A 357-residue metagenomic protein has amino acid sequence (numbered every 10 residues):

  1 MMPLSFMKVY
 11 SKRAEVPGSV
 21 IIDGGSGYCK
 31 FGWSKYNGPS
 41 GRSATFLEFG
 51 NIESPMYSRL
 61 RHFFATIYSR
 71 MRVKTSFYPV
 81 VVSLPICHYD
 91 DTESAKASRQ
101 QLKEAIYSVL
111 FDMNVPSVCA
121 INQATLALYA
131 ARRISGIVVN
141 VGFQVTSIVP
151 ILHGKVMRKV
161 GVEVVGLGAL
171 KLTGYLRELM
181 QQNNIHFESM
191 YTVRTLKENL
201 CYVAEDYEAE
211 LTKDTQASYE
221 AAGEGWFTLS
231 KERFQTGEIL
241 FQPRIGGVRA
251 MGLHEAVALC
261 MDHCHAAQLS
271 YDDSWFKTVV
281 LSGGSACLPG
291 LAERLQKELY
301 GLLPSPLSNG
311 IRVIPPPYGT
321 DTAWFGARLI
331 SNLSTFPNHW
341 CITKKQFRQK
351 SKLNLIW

Functional and structural regions predicted by a protein language model:
M1-A14, F111-V139, G326-R328: Conserved phosphate-binding catalytic cores of ATP/NTP-utilizing and phosphoryl-transfer enzymes
M1-P3, V9-Y107, S147, M157-G161: Conserved phosphate-binding loops in N-terminal lobes of ATP-dependent enzymes of the actin/Hsp70/sugar-kinase
P3-L4, F63-M71, Q235, I239-W275 (+1 more regions): Phosphate/ATP-binding catalytic cores across multiple sugar-kinase/actin-like superfamilies, primarily ASKHA
A14-E15, I21-Y28, A131-R133, V138-S147 (+6 more regions): A short acidic Gly-Thr/Ser loop motif
S83-R99, E205, F276-E298, G319-T320: Glycine-rich phosphate-binding loops at beta-strand->alpha-helix junctions
A120, S274, Q296-R328: Conserved phosphate-binding/catalytic loops in two-lobed NTP-binding clefts
L152, V156-A250, S270, K277-T278: Phosphate-binding glycine-rich/basic clefts of nucleotide- and phosphate-handling proteins, predominantly
H186-T195, E205-L211, I314-W357: Acidic, glycine/GT-rich loop-and beta-edge segments that sit at the periphery of enzyme/chaperone cores
